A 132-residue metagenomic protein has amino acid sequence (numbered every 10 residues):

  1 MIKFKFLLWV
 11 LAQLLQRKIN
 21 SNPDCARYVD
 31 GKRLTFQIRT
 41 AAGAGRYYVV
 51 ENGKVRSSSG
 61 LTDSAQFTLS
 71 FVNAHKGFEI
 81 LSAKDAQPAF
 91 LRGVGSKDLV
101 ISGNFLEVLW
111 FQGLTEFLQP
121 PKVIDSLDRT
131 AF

Functional and structural regions predicted by a protein language model:
M1-F132: Feature captures hydrophobic
